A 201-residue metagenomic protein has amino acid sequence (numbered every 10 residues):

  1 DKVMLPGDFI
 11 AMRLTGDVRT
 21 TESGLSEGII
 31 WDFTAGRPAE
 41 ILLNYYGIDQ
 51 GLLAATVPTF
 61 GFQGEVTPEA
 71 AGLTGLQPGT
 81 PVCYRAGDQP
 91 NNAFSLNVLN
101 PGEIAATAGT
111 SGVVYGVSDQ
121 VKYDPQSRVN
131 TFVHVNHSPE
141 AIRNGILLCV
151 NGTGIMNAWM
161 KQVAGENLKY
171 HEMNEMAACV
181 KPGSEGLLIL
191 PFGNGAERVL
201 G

Functional and structural regions predicted by a protein language model:
D1-R19, G24, I29-G47, P68-G201: Active-site core segments that coordinate phosphate-bearing ligands/cofactors across diverse enzyme families
D32-T34, T59-Q63: Short beta-strand to alpha-helix junction loop
Q50: Electropositive nucleic-acid engagement tracts
